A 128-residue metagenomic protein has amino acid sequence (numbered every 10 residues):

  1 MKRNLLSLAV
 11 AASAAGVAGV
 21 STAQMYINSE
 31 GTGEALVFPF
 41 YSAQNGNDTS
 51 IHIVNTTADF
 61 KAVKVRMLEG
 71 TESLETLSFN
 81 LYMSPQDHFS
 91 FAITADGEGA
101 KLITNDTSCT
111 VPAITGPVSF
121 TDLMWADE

Functional and structural regions predicted by a protein language model:
K2-V10, G19-E128: Gly/Pro-rich, tryptophan- and cysteine-flecked surface segments typical of secreted/extracellular proteins
A12-A14: N-terminal periplasmic/intermembrane-space "pro-region" immediately following the signal or transit peptide
